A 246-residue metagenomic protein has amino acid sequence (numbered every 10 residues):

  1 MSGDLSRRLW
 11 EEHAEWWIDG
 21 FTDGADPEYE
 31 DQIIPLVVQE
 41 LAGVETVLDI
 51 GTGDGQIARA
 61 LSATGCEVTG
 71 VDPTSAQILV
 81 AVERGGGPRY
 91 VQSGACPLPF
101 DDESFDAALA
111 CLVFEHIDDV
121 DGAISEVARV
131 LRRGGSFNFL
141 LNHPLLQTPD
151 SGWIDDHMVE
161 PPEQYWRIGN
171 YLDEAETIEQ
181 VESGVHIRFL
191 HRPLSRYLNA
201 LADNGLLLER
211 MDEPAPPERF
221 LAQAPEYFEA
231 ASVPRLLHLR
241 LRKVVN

Functional and structural regions predicted by a protein language model:
M1-G43, Q56-A60, Q77-V80, R84: Conserved class I S-adenosyl-L-methionine
L48-I50, D54-P97: Class I SAM-dependent methyltransferase SAM/SAH-binding core
C96-A107: A short acidic, Gly/Pro-enriched loop at the edge of an enzyme's catalytic core that lines a small-molecule cofactor
A107-D119: A short SAM/SAH-binding and catalytic strip from SAM-dependent methyltransferases
D121-R133: A short glycine-rich, Lys/Arg-flanked "PGG" loop and its adjoining helix->strand segment in the class I
S136-A175: Conserved class I S-adenosyl-L-methionine
A175, R188-M211: Short alpha-helix
A200-N246: C-terminal lobe and adjacent flexible extensions of AdoMet/dcAdoMet transferase-like proteins
